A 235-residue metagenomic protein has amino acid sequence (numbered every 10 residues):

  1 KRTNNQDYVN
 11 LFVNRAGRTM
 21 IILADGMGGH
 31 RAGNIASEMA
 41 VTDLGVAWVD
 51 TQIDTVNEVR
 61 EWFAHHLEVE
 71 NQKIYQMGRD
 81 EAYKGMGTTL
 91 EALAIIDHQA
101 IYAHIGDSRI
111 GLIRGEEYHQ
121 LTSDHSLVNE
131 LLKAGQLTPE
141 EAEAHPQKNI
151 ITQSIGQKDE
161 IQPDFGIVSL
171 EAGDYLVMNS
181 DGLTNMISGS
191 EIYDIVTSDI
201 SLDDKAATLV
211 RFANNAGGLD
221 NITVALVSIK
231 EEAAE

Functional and structural regions predicted by a protein language model:
K1-E235: PP2C/PPM-type serine/threonine phosphatase catalytic domain
